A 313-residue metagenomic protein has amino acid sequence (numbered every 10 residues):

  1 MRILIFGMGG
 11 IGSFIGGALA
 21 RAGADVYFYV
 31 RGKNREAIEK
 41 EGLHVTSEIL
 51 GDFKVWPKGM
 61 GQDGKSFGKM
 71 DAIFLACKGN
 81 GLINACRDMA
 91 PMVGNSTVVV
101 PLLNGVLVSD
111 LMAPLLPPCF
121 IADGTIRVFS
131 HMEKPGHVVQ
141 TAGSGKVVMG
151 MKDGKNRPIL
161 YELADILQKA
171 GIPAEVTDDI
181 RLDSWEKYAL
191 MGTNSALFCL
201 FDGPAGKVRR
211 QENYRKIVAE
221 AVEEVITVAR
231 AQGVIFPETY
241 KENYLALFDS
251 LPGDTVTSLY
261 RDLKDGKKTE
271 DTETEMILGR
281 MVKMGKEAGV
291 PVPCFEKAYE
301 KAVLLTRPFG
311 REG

Functional and structural regions predicted by a protein language model:
M1-G51: NAD(P)+-binding Rossmann beta1-loop-alpha1 motif at the extreme N-terminus of oxidoreductases
G17, R21, R87-P91, P114 (+2 more regions): Short, well-ordered alpha-helices that flank and scaffold nucleotide-derived cofactor binding pockets
V26, G59-M60, I121, A174-V176: Generic structural signal for residues in well-ordered beta-strands
V30, I49, G61-G64, L103 (+4 more regions): Residues at the C-termini of beta-strands that transition into short coil/loop
D52-H137: Rossmann-like NAD(P)(H) cofactor-binding subdomain of soluble oxidoreductases
P91-M92, L115-F120, P135-E238: Internal alpha-helical scaffold of NAD(P)-dependent oxidoreductase catalytic cores
A219-G313: NAD(P)-dependent Rossmann-like dehydrogenase/reductase catalytic/cofactor-binding core
